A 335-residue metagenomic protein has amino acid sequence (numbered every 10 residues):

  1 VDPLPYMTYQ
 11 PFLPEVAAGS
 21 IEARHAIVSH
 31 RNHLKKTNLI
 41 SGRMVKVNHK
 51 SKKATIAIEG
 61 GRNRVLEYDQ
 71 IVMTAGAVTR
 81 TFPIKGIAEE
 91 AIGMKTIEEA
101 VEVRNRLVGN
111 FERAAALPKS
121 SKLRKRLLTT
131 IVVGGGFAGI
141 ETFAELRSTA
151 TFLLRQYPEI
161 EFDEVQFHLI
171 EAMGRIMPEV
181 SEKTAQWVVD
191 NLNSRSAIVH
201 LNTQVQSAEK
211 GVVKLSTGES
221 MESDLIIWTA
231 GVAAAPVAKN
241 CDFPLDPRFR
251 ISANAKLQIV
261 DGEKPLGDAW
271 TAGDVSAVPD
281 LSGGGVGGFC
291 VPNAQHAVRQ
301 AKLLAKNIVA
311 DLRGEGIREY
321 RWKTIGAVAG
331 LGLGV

Functional and structural regions predicted by a protein language model:
V1, I40, V72, I92 (+5 more regions): Hydrophobic/aromatic beta-strand patches that form the interior of the parallel beta-sheet core in alpha/beta enzyme
V1-K46, T130, F137-V180, I227: Beta1-alpha1 glycine-rich phosphate/pyrophosphate-binding loop at the start of Rossmann-like nucleotide-binding domains
Y6, H296, Q300-V335: C-terminal, flexible cofactor-proximal segment of oxidoreductases
K35-N48, N193-A208: A conserved beta-strand/loop element that lines the FAD pocket in flavoprotein oxidoreductases
N38-I131, I227: FAD-binding core/adjacent interface of flavoenzyme oxidoreductases
L66-G76, V133, V205, M221-V232 (+2 more regions): Short hydrophobic core segments
E89-L201: Predominantly flavin-linked oxidoreductase catalytic cores and closely associated redox partners
E89-S121, G211-K214, S220-R299: FAD-site-proximal beta/loop scaffold in flavoenzymes
